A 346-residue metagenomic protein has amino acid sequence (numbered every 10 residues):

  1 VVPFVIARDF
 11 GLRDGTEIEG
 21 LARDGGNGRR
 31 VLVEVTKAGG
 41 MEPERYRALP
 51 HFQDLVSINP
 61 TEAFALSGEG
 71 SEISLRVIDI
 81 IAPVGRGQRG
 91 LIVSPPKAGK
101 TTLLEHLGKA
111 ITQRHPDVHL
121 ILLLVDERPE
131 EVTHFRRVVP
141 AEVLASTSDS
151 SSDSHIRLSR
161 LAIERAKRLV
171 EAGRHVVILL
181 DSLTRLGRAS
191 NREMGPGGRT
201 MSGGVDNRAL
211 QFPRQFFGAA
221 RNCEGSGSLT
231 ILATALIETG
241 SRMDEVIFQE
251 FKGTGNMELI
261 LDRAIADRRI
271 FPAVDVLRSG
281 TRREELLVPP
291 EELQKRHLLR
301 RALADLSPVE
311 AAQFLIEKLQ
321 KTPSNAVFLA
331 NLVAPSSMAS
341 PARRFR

Functional and structural regions predicted by a protein language model:
V1-R8, R76-V77: Short alpha-helix capping/helix-loop boundary micro-motifs
V5-E19: Short nucleic-acid-contacting surface segments enriched for D/E, G, S/T with interspersed K/R
I6-A7, R23, R221: Short beta-turn/strand-loop junction motif enriched in small, turn-promoting residues
L12-D14, D24-I92: P-loop NTP-binding catalytic core
A22-D24, R263: Short, low-complexity Ser/Thr-rich regulatory SLiMs
Q88-L103: Walker A/P-loop
A98-G99, E105-R346: P-loop NTPase catalytic core
